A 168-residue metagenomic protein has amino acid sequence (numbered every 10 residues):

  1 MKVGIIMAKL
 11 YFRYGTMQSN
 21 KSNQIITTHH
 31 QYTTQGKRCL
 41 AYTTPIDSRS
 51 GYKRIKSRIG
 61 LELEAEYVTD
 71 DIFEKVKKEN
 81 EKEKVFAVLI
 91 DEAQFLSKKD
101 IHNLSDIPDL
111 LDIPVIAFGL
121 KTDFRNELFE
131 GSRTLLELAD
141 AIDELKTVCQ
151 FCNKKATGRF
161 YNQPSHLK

Functional and structural regions predicted by a protein language model:
V3, A8, D47, Q94-K168: Replace "adjacent to P-loop NTPase cores in ATP/GTP-dependent enzymes" with "adjacent to NTP-binding cores
V3-V76, D123-T134, E144-T147: Conserved P-loop
A8, G36, E83-V85, D112: A general structural motif
Y11-G15, A87-I90, P114-G119: Short, basic, glycine/proline-bearing loop/turn elements
I25, D91, A139: A residue-level signal for conserved active-site and pocket-lining positions in enzyme catalytic cores
R38-C39, F86, V115, I142: Hydrophobic anchor at the start of a short beta-strand that flanks the dinucleotide cofactor-binding loop
V76-F86: Short basic/glycine-enriched coil/helix segment immediately N-terminal to the Walker B
K84-L96: Conserved P-loop NTPase "ATPase switch" module shared by AAA+ and STAND
